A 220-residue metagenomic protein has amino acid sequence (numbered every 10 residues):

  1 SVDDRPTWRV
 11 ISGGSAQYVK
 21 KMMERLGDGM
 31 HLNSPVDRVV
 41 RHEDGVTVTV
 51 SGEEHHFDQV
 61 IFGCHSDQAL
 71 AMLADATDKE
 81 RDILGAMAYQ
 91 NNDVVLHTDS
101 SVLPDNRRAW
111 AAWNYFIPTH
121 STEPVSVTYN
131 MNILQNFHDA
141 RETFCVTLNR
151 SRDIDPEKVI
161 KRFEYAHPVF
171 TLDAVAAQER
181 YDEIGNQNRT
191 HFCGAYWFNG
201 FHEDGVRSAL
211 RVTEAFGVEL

Functional and structural regions predicted by a protein language model:
S1-V40, G45: Active-site/ligand-binding neighborhood in enzyme catalytic cores
W8-S15, E53, F62, F198-G205: Aromatic-acidic/polar surface patches that form glycan- and anion
M22, V46-E53, D182-N186: A short acidic-Thr-Gly-centered motif at the start of a beta-strand
R25, D75, A215, E219: Active-site catalytic microenvironments for nucleophilic, acid-base chemistry
L26-G27, F57-D58, N188: Short, well-ordered alpha-helix to beta-strand connector turns
M30-L32, F62, F192: A structural signal for the hydrophobic beta-strands that form the central parallel beta-sheet of Rossmann-like
P35-A166: Mid-domain catalytic core of redox enzymes that form a hydrophobic substrate pocket/lid adjacent to a catalytic redox
T122-L220: Conserved flavin/dinucleotide-binding core of flavoenzymes
